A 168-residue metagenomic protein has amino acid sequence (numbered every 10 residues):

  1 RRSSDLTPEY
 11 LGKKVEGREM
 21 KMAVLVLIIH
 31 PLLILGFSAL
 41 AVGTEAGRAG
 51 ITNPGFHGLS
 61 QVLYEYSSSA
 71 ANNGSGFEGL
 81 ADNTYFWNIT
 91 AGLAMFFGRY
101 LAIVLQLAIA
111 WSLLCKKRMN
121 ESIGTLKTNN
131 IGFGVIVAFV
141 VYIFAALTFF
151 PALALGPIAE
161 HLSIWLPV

Functional and structural regions predicted by a protein language model:
R1-S3: Short, small-residue-biased leader/transition segments that mark boundaries at the very start of proteins
L6-K14, T52-A71, K116-N129, W165-L166: Juxtamembrane inter-helical linkers in multi-pass membrane proteins
E9, S75-S122: Extended, compositionally biased non-globular segments
V15-H30, K127-V140: Alpha-helical transmembrane segments and their helix-start/interface "positive-inside/aromatic belt" motifs in integral
L25-H57, A138-A152: Hydrophobic alpha-helical membrane-insertion segments
H30-S38, H57-Q61, E65-S68, G98-C115: Hydrophobic alpha-helical segments of multi-pass membrane transport proteins
R48-F97, A152-V168: P-loop potassium selectivity filter motif centered on the GYG triad
I103-V168: TerminUS-proximal long segments
